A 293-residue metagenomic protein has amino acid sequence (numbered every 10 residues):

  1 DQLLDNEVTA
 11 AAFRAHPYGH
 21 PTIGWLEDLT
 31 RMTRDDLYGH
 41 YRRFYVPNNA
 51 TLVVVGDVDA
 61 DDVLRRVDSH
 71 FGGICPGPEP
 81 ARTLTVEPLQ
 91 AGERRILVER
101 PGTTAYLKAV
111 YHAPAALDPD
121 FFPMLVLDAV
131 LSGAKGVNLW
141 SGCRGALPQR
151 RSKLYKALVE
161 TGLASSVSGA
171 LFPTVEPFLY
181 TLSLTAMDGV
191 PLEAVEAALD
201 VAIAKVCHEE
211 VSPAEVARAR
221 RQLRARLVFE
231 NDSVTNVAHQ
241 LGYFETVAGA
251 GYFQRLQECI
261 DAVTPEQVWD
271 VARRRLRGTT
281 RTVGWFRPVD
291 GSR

Functional and structural regions predicted by a protein language model:
D1-N49, G73-D118, G133, L139-E193 (+7 more regions): Non-catalytic beta-strand/loop surface segments
D57: Carbohydrate-associated surface elements
A60-L64, L192-E193, R293: Extracytoplasmic/secreted cell-surface and envelope-processing proteins
H70-P78, D200-V211: A common structural junction motif
L241-Y252, I260: C-terminal, helix-dominated tail/subdomain
